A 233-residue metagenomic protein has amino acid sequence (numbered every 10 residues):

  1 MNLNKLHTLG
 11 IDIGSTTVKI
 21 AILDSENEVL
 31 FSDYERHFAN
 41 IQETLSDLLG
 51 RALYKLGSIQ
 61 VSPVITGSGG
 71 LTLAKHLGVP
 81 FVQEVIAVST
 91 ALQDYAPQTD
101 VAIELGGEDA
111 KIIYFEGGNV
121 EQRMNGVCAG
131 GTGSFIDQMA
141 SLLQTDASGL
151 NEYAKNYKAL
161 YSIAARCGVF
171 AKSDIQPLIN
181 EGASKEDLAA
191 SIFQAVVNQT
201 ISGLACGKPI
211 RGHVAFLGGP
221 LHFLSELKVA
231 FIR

Functional and structural regions predicted by a protein language model:
N2-E26, T99-E116: Gly/Thr-rich phosphate-binding beta-strand-loop-beta motif of the actin/hexokinase/Hsp70
H7-E43, D47, E121-Q122, G126: Short glycine-rich, Thr/Ser-proximal phosphate-binding strand/loop in the N-terminal lobe of ATP-dependent enzymes
Y34-H37, A52-I86, Y114-Q122: Short beta-strand-loop/turn "lid" adjacent to the catalytic site in phosphate-handling enzymes
I41, G117-A159, C167: Glycine-rich phosphate-binding loop plus the immediately following alpha-helix
L48-V61, T200-G212: Phosphate/pyrophosphate-binding loops at sites that engage ATP/ADP/AMP, CoA/4′-phosphopantetheine, polyphosphate
G69, A205-R233: Glycine-rich phosphate-binding loops at beta-strand->alpha-helix junctions
A171-L204: Adenine-nucleotide phosphate-binding core of ATP-dependent small-molecule kinases
